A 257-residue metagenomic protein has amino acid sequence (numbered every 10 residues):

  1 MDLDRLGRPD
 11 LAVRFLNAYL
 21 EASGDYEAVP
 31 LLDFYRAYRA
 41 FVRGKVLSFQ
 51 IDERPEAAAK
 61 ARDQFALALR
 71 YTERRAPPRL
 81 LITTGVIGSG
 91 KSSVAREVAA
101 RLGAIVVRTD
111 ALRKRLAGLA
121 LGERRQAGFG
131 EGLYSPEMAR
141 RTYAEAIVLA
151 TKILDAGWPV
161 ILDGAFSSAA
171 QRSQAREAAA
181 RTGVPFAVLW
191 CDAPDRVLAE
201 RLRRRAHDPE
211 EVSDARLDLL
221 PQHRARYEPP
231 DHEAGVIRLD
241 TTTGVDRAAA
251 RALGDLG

Functional and structural regions predicted by a protein language model:
M1-S23, A37-E53: Active-site activation/catalytic loop segments of kinase-like enzymes and analogous catalytic loops in related
E53-T72: N-terminal pre-Walker A segment at the start of P-loop NTPase domains
T83: Hydrophobic anchor at the beta1->P-loop junction of P-loop NTPases
K91: Conserved lysine of the Walker
R96-W158: Conserved substrate/cofactor phosphate-moiety recognition/catalytic segment in nucleotide-dependent phosphotransferases
L133-F186, W190: Glycine-rich phosphate-binding loop used to anchor ATP phosphates in small-molecule kinases, encompassing both
T182-R203, L239: Conserved phosphate-donor/acceptor-positioning beta-strand/loop module used by diverse small-molecule
H207-L256: Small-molecule kinase domains that catalyze NTP-dependent phosphoryl transfer to phosphate-bearing small molecules
